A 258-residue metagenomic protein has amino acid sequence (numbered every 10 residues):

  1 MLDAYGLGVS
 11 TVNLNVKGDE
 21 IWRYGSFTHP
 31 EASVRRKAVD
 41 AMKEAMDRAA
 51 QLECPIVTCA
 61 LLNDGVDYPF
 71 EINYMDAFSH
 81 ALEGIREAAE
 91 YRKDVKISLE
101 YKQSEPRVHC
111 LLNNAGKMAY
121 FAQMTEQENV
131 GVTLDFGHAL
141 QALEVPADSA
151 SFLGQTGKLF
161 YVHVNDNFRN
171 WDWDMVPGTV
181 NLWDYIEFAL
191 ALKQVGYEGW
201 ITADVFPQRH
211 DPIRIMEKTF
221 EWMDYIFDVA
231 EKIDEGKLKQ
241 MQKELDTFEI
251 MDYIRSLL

Functional and structural regions predicted by a protein language model:
A4, T11, I21-G131, D252-L257: Active-site acidic/histidine proton-transfer and metal-coordination neighborhood in alpha/beta enzyme cores
G6-G8, F206: Transmembrane beta-strand segments of Gram-negative outer membrane beta-barrel proteins
N13-G18, L61-G65, Y101-E105, F136-L140 (+2 more regions): Active-site-proximal loop/turn and secondary-structure-junction residues that shape catalytic pockets, frequently
R86, K93, L112-L134, L140-L258: Histidine-acidic metal/acid-base catalytic patches
